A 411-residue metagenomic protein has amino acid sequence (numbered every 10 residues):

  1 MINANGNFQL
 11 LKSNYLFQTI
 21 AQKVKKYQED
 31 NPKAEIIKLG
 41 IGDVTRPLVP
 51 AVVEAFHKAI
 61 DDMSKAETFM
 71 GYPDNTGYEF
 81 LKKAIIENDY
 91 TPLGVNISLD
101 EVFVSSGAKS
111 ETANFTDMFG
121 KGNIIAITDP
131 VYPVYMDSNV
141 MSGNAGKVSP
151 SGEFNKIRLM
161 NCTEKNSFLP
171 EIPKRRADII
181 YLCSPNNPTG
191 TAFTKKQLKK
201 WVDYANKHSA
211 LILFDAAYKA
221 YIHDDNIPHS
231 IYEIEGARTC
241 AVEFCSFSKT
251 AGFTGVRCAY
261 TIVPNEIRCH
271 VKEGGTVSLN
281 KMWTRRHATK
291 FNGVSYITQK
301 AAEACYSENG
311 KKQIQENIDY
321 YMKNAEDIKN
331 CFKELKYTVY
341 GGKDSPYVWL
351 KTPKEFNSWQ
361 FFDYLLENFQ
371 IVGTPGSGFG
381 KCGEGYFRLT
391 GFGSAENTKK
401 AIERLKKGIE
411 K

Functional and structural regions predicted by a protein language model:
I2-S106, C305-E308, K411: N-terminal small-domain helix-loop-helix segment of the aminotransferase-like
N31, K207-H208, L335, F369: Helix C-cap/helix->beta junction micro-motif
E67-A205, K219-E235: Conserved core of the PLP fold type I
E87, T91, K147, E355 (+2 more regions): PLP-dependent enzyme catalytic core of the Aspartate aminotransferase-like
I127, F214, G373-P375: Hydrophobic residues in well-ordered beta-strands that form the structural core
E233-D319, E326, N330, I409: Conserved core segment of the aminotransferase class I/II
Q299, E303, I318-F332, V339-K351 (+1 more regions): Conserved glycine-rich beta-strand-loop-beta hairpin in the small C-terminal domain of fold type I
